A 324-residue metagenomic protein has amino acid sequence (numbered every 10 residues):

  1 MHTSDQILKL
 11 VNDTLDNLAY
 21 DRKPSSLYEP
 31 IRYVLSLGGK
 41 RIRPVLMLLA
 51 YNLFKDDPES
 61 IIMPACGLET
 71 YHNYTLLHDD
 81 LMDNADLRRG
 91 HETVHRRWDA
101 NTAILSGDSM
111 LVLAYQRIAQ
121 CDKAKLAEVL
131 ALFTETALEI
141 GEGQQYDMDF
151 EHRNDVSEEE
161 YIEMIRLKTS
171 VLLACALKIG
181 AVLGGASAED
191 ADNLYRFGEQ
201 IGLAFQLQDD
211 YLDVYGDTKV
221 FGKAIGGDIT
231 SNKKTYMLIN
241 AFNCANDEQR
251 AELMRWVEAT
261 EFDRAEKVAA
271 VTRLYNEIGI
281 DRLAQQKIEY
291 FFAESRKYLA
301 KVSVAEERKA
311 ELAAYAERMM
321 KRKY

Functional and structural regions predicted by a protein language model:
M1-Y324: All-alpha prenyltransferase/terpene-synthase fold signal
